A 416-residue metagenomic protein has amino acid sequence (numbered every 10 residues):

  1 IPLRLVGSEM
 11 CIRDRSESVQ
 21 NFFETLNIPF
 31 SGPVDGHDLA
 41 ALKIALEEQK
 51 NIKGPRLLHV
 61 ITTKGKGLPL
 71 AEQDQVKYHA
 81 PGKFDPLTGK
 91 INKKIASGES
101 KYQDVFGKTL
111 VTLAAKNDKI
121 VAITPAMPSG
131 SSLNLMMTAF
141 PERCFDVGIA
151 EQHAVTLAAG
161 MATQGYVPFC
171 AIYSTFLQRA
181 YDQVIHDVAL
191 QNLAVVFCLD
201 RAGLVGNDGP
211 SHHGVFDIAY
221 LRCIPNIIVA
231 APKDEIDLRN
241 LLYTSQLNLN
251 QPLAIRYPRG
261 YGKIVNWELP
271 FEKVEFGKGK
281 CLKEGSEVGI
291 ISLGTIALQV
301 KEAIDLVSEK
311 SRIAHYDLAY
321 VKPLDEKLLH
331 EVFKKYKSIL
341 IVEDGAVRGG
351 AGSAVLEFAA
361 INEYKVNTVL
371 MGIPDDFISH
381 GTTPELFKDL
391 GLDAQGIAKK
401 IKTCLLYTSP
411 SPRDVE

Functional and structural regions predicted by a protein language model:
I1-I12, Y407-E416: Single conserved hydrophobic/aromatic residue that forms the stacking wall/gate of nucleotide- or nucleobase-binding
E9, D14-S18, T25-A45, N51-L253 (+1 more regions): Thiamine diphosphate
I91-N92, G206-D208, I228, S353-S409: Peripheral docking tails and interdomain loops at the edges of cofactor- or intermediate-handling domains
M161, T244-Q246, E268-F271, L329 (+1 more regions): Short, surface-exposed amphipathic charged segments that create phosphate/polyanion-binding patches used for binding
Y261-K280: Aromatic-enriched
S292-E309, L324-L328: Redox- and metal-dependent alpha/beta enzyme cores, enriched for Fe-S-associated oxidoreductases and cofactor-handling
I313-V332: Generic long, charged, amphipathic alpha-helical segments
